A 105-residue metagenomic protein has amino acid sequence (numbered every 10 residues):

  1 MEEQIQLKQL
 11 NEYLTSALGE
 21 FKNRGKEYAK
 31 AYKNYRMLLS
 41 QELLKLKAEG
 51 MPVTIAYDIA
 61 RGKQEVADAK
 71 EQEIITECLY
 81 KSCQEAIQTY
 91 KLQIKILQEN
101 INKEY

Functional and structural regions predicted by a protein language model:
M1-Y105: Charge-rich amphipathic alpha-helical interaction elements
